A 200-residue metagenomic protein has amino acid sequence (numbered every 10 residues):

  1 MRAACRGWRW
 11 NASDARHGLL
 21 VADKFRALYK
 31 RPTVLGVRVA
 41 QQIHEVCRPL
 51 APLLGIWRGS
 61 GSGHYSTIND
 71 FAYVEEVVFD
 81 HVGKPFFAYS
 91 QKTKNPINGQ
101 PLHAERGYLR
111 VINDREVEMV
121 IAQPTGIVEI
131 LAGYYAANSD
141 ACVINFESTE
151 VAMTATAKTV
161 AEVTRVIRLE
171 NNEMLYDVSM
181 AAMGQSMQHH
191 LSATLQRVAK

Functional and structural regions predicted by a protein language model:
W8-W10: Tryptophan (W) side chains
A12-G18: Short hydrophobic alpha-helical segments enriched in small aliphatic residues
K30-F86, K92-P101, T164, N171-N172 (+1 more regions): Amphipathic/hydrophobic helical signal segments and adjacent flexible N-terminal regions that mediate secretion
G59, F87-Q91, V117-I121, V143-S148 (+1 more regions): Short hydrophobic/aromatic-rich beta-strand segments that constitute the beta-sheet cores of beta-sandwich/beta-barrel
P96-Y134: Helix-adjacent hinge/juxtasegments
G126-I127, I144-T164: Acidic, glycine-rich flexible loop segments
